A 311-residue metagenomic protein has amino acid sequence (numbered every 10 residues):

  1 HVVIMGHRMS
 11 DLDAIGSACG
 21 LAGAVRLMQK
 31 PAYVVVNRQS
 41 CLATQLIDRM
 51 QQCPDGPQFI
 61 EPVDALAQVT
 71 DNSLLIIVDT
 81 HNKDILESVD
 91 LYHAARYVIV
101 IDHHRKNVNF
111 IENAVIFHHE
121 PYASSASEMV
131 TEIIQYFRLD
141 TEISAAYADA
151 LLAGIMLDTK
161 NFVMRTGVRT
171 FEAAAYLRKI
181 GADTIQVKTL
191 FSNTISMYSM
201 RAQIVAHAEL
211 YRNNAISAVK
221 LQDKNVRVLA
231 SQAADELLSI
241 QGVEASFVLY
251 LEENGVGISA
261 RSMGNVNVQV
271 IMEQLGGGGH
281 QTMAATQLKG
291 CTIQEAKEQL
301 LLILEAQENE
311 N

Functional and structural regions predicted by a protein language model:
H1-S10, A14-S73, L152, M156-N311: Hydrophobic helix-and-loop "lid/oligomerization" segment in the mid-to-C-terminal part of catalytic domains
H7-R8, R38, V78-H81, I101-H104 (+3 more regions): Fold-independent oxyanion-binding glycine-rich loops and adjacent beta-strand/coil segments at enzyme active sites
G16-S17, T44-D48, S88-D90, F110-N113 (+1 more regions): Short acidic, glycine/serine/threonine-rich loops at helix termini
L21, Y92-A95, V115-F117, A173: Glycine-rich, phosphate-binding/catalytic loops in enzymes
I60-N113: Active-site cofactor/cluster-binding pocket
V63-L66, L86-D90, F117-P121, T141-E142 (+1 more regions): A generic local secondary-structure boundary/capping motif
I76, Y97-I101, I116-H119, A215 (+1 more regions): Hydrophobic/aromatic beta-strand patches that form the interior of the parallel beta-sheet core in alpha/beta enzyme
H103-A174: Short alpha-helices
